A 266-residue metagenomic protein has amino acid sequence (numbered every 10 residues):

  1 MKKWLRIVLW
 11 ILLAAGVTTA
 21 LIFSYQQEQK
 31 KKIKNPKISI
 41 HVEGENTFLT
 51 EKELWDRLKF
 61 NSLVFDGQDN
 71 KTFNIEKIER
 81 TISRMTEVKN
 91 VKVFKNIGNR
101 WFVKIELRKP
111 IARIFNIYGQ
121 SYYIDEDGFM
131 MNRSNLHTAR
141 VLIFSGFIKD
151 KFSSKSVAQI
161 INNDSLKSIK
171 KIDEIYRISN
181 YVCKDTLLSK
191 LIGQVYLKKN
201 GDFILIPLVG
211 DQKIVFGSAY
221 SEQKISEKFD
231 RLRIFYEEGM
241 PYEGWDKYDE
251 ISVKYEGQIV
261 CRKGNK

Functional and structural regions predicted by a protein language model:
M1-V42, F48, E53-K266: Charged, solvent-exposed interaction patches on well-folded alpha/beta domains that mediate macromolecular contacts
